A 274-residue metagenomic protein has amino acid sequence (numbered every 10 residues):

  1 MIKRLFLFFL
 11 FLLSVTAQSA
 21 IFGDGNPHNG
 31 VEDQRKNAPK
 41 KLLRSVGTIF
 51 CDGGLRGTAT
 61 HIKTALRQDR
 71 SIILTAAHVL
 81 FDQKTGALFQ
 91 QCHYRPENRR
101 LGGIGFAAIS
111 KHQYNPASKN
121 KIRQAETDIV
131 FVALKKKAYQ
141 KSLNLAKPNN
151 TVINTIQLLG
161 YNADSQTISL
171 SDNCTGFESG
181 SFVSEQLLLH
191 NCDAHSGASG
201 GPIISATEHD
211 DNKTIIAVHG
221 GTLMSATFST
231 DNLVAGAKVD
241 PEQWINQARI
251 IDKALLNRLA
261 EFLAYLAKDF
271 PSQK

Functional and structural regions predicted by a protein language model:
L5-L13: Sec-dependent N-terminal signal peptides
V15-S19: Sec/Tat signal peptide C-region and signal peptidase I cleavage site
F22-R44, T48-C51, L55-R56, I62-A65 (+2 more regions): Conserved catalytic-core segment of clan PA serine endopeptidases
T60, D193-G220: Catalytic nucleophile loop of clan PA
A65-R70, R100-G102, T207-T214, T227: Short, solvent-exposed loop/turn segments that connect beta-strands within catalytic domains and beta-strand-rich
T75: Cytochrome P450 catalytic-core helices
E126-I129, A133-S196, N232-A237, E242-N246: Chymotrypsin/trypsin-fold serine protease catalytic domain
I216-K274: C-terminal cap/linker of serine protease catalytic domains
